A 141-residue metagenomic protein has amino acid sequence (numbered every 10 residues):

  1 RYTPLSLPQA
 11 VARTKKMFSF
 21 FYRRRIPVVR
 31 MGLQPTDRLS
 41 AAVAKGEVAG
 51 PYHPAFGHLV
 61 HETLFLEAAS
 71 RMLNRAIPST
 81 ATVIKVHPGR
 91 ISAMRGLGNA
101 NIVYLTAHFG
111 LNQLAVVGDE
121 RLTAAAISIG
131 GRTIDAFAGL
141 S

Functional and structural regions predicted by a protein language model:
R1-T80: C-terminal scaffold of the Radical SAM
L7-P8, I91-N99: Ordered, soluble secondary-structure elements with a strong preference for glycine-centered loop motifs and nearby
V29-M31, K85, V117: Solvent-exposed beta-strand sheet faces enriched in polar/charged residues
Q34-R38, P88-I91, R121-L122: Short, internal active-site loops enriched in acidic
S40-V43, R95-G96, I127-S128: Short, well-ordered secondary-structure micro-motifs
R75-M94: Short glycine-rich, basic-tinged beta-strand/loop micro-motifs
G98-H108: Short, solvent-exposed amphipathic alpha-helical segments in soluble enzyme and RNA/protein-processing domains
T106-S141: C-terminal edge-of-domain segments
